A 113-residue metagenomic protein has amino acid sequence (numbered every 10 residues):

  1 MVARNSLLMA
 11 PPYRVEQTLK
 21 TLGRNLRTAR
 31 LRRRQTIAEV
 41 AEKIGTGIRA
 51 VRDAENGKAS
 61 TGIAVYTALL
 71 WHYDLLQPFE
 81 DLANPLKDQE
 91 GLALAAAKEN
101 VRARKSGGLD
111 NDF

Functional and structural regions predicted by a protein language model:
M1-S6: Intrinsically disordered, low-complexity and often Lys/Arg-enriched segments
L8-R32: A short, Lys/Arg-rich alpha-helix, primarily the initiator
R24-V40, N100-G107: Short basic helix-loop element that most often maps to the first helix and adjoining turn of HTH DNA-binding modules
R34-R52: Short alpha-helical DNA-recognition segment
A64-D81: DNA major-groove recognition helix of helix-turn-helix/homeodomain DNA-binding modules
E80-F113: Short, charged recognition helix plus adjacent turn of helix-turn-helix-like nucleic-acid-binding domains
